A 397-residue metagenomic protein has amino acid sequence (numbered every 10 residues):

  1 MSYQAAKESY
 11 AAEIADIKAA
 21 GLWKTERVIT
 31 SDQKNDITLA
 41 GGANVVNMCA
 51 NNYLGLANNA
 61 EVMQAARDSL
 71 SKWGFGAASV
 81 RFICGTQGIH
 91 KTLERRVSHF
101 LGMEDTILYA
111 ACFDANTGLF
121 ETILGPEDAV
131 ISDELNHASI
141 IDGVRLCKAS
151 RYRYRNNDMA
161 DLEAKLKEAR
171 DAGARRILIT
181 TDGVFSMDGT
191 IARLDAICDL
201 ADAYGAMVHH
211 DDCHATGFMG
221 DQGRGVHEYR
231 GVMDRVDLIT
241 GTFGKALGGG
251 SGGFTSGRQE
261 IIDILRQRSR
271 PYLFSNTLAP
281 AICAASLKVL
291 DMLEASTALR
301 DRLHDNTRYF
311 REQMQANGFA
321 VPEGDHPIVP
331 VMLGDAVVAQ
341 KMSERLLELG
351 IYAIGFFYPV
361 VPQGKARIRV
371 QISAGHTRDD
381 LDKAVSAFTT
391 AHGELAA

Functional and structural regions predicted by a protein language model:
A6, Y10-F75, A206: N-terminal "arm"/small-domain region of PLP-dependent enzymes with the aminotransferase-like
N52, Y152, N156-H210: Active-site phosphate-binding strand-loop segment of PLP-dependent enzymes
A60, Q64-D68, K72, R95 (+3 more regions): PLP-dependent enzyme catalytic core of the Aspartate aminotransferase-like
Q64-C112: Conserved N-terminal alpha-helix of the aminotransferase class I/II PLP-enzyme fold
G102, P126, L146-K148, Y204 (+1 more regions): Short, structured coil segments at secondary-structure junctions
L119-A138: Conserved PLP-anchoring active-site segment centered on the Schiff-base-forming lysine
Y204-M207, H214, M219-D325: Active-site C-terminal subdomain of aminotransferase-like
D301-G350, V360, G364-K365, I372-A374: Conserved PLP-binding catalytic core of the aspartate aminotransferase-like
